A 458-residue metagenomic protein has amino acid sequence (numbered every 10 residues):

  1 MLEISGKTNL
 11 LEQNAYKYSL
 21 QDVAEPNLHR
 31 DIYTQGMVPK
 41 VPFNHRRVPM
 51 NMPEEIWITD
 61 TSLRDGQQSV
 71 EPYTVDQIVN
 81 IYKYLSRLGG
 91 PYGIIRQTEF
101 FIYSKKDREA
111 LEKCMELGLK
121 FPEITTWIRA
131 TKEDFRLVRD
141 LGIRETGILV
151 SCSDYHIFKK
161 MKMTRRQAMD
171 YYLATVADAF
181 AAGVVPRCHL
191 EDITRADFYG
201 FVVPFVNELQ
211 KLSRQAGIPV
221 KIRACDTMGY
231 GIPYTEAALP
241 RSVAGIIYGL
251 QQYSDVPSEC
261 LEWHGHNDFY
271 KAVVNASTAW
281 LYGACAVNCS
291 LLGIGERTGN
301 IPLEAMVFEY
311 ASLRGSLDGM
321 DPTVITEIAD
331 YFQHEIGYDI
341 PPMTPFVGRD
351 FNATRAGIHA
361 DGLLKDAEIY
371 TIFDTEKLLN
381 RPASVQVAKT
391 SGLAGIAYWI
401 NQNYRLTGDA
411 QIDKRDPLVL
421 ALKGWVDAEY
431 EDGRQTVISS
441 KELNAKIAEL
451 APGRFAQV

Functional and structural regions predicted by a protein language model:
S5-R64, G315-V458: A mid-to-C-terminal "edge-of-domain" accessory segment
V23, V48, P53-I58, V70-I94 (+5 more regions): Alpha/beta enzyme core
R64, F101-K105, W127-T131, S151-S153 (+4 more regions): Active-site beta-loop-alpha junctions enriched in small/polar residues
R64-V70: Divalent metal-binding segments
Q68, Q97-F101: Metallocofactor- and cofactor-centric catalytic cores in central/energy metabolism, strongly enriched
I102-W127, T131-L137: N-terminal active-site wall of soluble small-molecule enzyme domains
E123-T125, G147, A286-C289: Short hydrophobic alpha-helical runs that function as membrane-insertion/retention elements
T227-I372: Catalytic alpha/beta core domains of metabolic enzymes, predominantly
